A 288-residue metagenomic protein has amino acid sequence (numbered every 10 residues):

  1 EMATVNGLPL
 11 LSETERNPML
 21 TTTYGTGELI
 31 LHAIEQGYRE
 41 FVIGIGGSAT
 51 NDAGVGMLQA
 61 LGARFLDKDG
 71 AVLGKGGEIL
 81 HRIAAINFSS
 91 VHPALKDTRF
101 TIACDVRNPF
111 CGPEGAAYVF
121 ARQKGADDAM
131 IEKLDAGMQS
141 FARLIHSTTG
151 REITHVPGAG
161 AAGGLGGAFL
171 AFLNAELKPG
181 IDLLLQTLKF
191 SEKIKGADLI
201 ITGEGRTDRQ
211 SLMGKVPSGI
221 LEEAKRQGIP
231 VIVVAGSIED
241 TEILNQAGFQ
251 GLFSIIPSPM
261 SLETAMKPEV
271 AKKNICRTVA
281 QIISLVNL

Functional and structural regions predicted by a protein language model:
E1-I45, A49-L288: N-terminal loops that bind phosphate or other acidic moieties and the adjacent beta-alpha structural core
